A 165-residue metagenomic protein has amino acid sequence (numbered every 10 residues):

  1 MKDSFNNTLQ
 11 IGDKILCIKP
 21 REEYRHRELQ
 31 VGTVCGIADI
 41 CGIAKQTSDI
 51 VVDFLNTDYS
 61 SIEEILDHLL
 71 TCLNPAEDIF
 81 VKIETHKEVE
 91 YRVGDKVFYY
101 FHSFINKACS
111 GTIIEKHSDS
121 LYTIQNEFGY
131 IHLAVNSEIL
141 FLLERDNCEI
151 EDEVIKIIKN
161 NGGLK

Functional and structural regions predicted by a protein language model:
M1-K14, I18-E22, D78-V93, N161: Mixed-charge, Lys/Arg-rich low-complexity intrinsically disordered regions
N6, D13, H26, G42 (+5 more regions): Intrinsic-disorder/low-complexity loop/linker signature
Q10, I37-D39, K82, R92 (+2 more regions): Generic beta-strand structural signal
G12-D13, D49, D95, D119: Short, surface-exposed beta-edge/turn micro-motifs
P20-T71, Y100-S137: Basic/aromatic-rich interaction segments and small domains that mediate binding to polyanionic partners
D49-E90, Q125-K165: Intrinsically disordered, low-complexity, charged/polar segments
